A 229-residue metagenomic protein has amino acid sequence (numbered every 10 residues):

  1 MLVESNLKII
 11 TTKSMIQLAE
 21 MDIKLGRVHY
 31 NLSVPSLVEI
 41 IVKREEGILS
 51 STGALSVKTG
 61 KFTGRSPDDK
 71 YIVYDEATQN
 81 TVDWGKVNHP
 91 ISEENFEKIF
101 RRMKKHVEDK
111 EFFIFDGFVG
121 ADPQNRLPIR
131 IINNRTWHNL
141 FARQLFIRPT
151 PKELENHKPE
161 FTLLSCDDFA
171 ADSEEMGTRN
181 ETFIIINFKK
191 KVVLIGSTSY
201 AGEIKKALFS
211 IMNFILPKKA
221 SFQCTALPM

Functional and structural regions predicted by a protein language model:
L2-L227: A noncatalytic interaction/capping subdomain that flanks phosphate/NTP-handling catalytic cores
